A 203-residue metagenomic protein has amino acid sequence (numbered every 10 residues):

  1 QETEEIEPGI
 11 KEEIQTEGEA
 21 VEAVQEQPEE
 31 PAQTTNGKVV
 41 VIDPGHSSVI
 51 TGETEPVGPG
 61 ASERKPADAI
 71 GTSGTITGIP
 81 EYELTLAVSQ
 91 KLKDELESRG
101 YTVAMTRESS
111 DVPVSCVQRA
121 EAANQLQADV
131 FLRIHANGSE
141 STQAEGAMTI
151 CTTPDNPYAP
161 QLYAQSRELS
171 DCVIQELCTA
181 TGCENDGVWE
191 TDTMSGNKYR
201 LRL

Functional and structural regions predicted by a protein language model:
Q1-K38: N-terminal, intrinsically disordered, polar/charged segments of Gram-positive cell-envelope systems that serve as
Q27-A120, L126, T153: Active-site histidine-acidic residue metal-binding/catalytic motifs, centered on HxH/HExxH-like signatures
H46-V49, E81, S109-P113, A136-S141 (+3 more regions): Solvent-exposed loop/turn segments at secondary-structure junctions within structured extracellular/periplasmic domains
R64-P66, G146-L177: Cysteine protease catalytic core and zymogen-processing segment of caspase-like enzymes
E108-Q125, G187-L203: Short, electropositive alpha-helical surface patch
V130-S141, I150, V188-L203: Active-site-adjacent mobile loop/cap segments within catalytic or ligand-binding domains
Q165-R200: Active-site-adjacent substrate-binding region of metalloamidase/peptidase-like peptide-processing proteins
